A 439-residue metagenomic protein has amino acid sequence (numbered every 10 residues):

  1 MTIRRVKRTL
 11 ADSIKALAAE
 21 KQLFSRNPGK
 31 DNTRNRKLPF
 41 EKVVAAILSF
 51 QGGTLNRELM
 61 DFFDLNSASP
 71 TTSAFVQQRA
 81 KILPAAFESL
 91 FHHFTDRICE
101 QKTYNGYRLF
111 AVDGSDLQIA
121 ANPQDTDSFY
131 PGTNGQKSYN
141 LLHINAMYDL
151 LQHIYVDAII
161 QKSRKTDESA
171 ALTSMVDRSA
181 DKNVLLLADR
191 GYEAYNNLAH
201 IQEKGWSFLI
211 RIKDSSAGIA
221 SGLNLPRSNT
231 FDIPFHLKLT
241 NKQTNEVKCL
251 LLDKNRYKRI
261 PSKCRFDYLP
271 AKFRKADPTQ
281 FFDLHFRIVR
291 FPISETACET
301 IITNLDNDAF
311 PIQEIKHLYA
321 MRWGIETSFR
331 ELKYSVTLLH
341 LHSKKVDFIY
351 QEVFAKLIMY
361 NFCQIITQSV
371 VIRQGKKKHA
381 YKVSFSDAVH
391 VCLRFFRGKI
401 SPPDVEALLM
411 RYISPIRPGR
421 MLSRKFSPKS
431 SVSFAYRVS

Functional and structural regions predicted by a protein language model:
M1-L55, D61-F62, N66-P70, A74-I82 (+5 more regions): Single, function-defining residue in the core of a domain
A85-Q101: Short Lys/Arg-enriched helix C-cap and helix-to-coil transition segments that create basic nucleic-acid-contact patches
Y130: Extracytosolic and intramembrane catalytic regions of membrane-associated proteins in envelope/secretory systems
